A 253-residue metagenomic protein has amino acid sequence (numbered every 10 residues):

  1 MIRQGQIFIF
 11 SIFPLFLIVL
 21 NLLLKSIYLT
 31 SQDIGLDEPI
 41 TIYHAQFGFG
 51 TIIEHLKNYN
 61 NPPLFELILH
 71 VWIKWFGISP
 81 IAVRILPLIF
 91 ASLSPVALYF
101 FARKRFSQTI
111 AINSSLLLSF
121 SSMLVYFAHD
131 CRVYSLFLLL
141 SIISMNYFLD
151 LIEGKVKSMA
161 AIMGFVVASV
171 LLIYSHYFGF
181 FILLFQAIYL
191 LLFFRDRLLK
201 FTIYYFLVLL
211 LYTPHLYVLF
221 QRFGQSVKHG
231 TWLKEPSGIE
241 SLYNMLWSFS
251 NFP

Functional and structural regions predicted by a protein language model:
M1-L24: Start-transfer (signal-anchor) and selected internal transmembrane alpha helices of multi-pass inner/ER membrane
I18-P253: Membrane-proximal helix-loop-helix interfaces that form the catalytic/acceptor-binding platform of multi-pass membrane
